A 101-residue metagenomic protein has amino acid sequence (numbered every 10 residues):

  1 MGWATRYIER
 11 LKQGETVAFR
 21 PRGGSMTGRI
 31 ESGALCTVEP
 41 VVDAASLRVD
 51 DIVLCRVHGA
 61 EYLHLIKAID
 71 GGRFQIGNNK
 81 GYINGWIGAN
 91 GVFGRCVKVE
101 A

Functional and structural regions predicted by a protein language model:
M1-A101: Extended hydrophobic leader/signal-anchor segments used for secretion and membrane insertion
